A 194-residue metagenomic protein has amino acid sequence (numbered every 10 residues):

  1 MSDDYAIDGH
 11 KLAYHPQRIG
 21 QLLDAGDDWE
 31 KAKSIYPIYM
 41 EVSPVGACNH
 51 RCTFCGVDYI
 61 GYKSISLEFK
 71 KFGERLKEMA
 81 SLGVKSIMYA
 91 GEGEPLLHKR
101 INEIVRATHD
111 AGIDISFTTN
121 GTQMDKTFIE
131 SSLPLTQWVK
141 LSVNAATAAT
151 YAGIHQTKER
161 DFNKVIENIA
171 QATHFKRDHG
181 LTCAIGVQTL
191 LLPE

Functional and structural regions predicted by a protein language model:
S2-W138, I154, N163, E167: Conserved alpha-helical substructure of the radical SAM core
C48, Q123, A145-A149, P193: Feature marks short, surface-exposed loop/turn motifs that line or immediately flank catalytic pockets and channel
N49, Q156, R177-G180: Residue-level recognition of short, structured coil/turn motifs that connect secondary structure elements
Y59, K158, T173-K176: A general structural signal marking secondary-structure boundaries and capping sites
L141-V143: Conserved phosphate-donor/acceptor-positioning beta-strand/loop module used by diverse small-molecule
G153-K158, V187-L191: Surface-exposed cleft-lining segments at the edges of enzyme active sites
I169-E194: Conserved strand-turn element in the central/C-terminal portion of the radical SAM core barrel that lines
